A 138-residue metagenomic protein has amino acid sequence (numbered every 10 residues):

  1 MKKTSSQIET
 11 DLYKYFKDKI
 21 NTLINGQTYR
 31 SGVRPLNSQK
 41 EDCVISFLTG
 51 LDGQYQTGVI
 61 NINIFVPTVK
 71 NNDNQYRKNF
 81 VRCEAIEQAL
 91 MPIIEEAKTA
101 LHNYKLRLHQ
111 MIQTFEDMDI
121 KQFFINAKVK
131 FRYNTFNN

Functional and structural regions predicted by a protein language model:
M1-N25, S46-N138: Charged, amphipathic alpha-helical segments and their flanking helix caps
T28-Q39: Short acidic low-complexity segments
S38-F47: A short, hydrophobic beta-strand-centered structural micro-motif
